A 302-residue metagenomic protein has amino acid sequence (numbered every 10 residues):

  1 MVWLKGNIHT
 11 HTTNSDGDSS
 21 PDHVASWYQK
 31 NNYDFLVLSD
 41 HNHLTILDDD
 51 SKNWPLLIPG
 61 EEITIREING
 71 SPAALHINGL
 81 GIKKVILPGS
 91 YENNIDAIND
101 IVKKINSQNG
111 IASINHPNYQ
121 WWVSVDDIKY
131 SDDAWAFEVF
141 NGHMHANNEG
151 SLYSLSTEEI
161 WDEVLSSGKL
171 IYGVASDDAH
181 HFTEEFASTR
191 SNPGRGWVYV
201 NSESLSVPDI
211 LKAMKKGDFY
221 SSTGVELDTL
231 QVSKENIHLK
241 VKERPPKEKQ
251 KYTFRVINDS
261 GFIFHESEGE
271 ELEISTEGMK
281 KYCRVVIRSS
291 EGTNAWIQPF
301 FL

Functional and structural regions predicted by a protein language model:
M1-P117, W121-S124, Y130-D133, V139-I160 (+3 more regions): A metal-dependent hydrolase metal-coordination microenvironment
M1-W3, H23, S167-Y172, D177-L302: C-terminal functional module detector
S51-W54, D127-Y130, S188-P193, L239: Short low-complexity, flexible loop/linker segments enriched in glycine and/or proline with clustered acidic
D127-A146, N192-D209: Structural recognition of alpha->loop->beta junctions
